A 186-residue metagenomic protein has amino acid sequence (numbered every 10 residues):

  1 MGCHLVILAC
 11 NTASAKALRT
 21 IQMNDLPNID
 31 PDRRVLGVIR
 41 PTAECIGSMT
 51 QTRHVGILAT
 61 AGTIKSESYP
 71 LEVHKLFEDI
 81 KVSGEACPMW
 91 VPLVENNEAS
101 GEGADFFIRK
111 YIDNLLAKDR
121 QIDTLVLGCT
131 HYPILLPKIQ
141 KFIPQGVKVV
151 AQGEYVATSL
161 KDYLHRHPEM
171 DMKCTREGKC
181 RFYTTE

Functional and structural regions predicted by a protein language model:
M1-E186: Non-catalytic structural scaffold of enzyme domains
